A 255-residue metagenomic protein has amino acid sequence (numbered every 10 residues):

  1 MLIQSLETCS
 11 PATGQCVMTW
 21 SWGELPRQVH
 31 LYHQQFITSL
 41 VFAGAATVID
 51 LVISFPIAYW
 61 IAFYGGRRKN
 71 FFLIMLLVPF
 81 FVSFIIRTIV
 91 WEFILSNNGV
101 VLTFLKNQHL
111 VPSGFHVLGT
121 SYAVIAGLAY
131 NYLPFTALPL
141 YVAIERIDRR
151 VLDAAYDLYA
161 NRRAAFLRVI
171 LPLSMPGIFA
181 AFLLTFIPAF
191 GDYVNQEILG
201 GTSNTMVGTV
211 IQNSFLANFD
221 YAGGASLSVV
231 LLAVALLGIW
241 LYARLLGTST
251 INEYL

Functional and structural regions predicted by a protein language model:
M1-H33, L40, N98-G99, G200-T202 (+1 more regions): Short membrane-interfacial helix/loop motifs at transmembrane-helix boundaries
E7, Y141-L152, Y156, A225-L255: C-terminal transmembrane helix and the adjacent membrane-cytosol boundary/short C-terminal tail of inner/organellar
C9-A12, W22-L31, A189-R244: Interhelical loop and adjacent transmembrane-helix boundary motif in polytopic membrane transport permeases
H30-F63: Transmembrane alpha-helix signature in integral membrane proteins
V48, V78, Y130, F135-I144 (+2 more regions): Transmembrane alpha-helices
P56-I94, L152-D153, F166-L167, M175-P176: Cytoplasmic-entry segments and transmembrane alpha-helices of multi-pass inner-membrane transporters
Y64-F72, V100-V101, T120, R150 (+3 more regions): Membrane-helix interface segments
T88-A129, R163, L199-S203: Membrane-interfacial helix termini and adjacent extracytoplasmic/periplasmic loops of multi-pass transporters
